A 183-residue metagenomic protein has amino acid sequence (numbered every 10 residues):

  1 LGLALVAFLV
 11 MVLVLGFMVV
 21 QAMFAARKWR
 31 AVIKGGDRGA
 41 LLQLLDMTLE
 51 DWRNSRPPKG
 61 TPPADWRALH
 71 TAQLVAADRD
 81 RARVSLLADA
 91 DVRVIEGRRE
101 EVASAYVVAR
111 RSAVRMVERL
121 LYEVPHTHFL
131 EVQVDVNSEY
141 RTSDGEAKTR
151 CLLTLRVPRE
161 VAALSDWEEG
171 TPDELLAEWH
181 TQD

Functional and structural regions predicted by a protein language model:
G2-V32: Transmembrane alpha-helical hairpins and terminal membrane-anchor modules
A7, G16, A64, L69-T71 (+1 more regions): Short, well-ordered helical secondary-structure segments
V20-G97: N-terminal topogenic membrane-targeting module
R67-L69, M116-R119: Short alpha-helical segments and helix-capping/turn motifs at coil-helix boundaries
A76, D80, V84-A88, V108 (+1 more regions): Amphipathic alpha-helical protein-interaction segments
S85-L86, A90-A109, V117, L121 (+3 more regions): Cytosolic/nucleoplasmic, non-transmembrane interface domains of endomembrane and organelle-membrane proteins
Y122, H126-D183: Polybasic, proline/glycine-rich intrinsically disordered low-complexity segments
